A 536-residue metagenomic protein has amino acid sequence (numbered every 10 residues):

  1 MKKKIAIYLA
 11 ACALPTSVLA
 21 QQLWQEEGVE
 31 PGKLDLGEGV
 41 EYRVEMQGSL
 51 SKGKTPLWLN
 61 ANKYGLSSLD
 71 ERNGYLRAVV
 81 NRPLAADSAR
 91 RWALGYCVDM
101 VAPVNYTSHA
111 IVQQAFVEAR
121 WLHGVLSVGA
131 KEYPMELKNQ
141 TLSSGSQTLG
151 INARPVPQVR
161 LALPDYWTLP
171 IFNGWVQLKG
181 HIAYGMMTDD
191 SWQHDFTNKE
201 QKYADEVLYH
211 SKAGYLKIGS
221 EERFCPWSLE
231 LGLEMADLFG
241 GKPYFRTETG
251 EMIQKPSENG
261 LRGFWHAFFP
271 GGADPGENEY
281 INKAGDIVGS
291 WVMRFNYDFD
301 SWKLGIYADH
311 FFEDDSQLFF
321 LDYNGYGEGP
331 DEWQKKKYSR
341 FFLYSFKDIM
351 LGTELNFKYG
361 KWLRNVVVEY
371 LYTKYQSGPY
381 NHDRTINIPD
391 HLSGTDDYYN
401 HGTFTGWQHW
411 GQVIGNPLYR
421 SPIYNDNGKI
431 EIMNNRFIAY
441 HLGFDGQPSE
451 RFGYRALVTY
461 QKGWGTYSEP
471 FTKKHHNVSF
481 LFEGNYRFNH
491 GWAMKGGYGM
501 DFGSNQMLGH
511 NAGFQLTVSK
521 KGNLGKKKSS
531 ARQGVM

Functional and structural regions predicted by a protein language model:
M1-E26, V518, G522, M536: Bacterial Sec-dependent N-terminal signal peptides
K4, C225-A236, P243-M536: Exposed, low-structure sequence patches enriched in small/polar residues
Q22-L76, A86-V98, G180-Y184: Transmembrane beta-strand segments of Gram-negative outer membrane beta-barrel proteins
Q25-V40, R82-L94, T107, R120-G124 (+7 more regions): Short loop/turn motifs that connect adjacent beta-strands in outer-membrane beta-barrel proteins
P31, E41-E45, E71-V79, A110-Q114 (+7 more regions): Transmembrane beta-barrel architecture of outer-membrane proteins
V40-K54, L94-A102, A119, L126-E132 (+7 more regions): Transmembrane beta-barrel strands of outer-membrane/channel proteins
S49-G53, D99-Y106, K131-Q147, T168 (+8 more regions): Sequence/structural signature of outer-membrane beta-barrel proteins
P134-K255: Internal, well-ordered domain-core segments that constitute the primary functional module of diverse proteins
